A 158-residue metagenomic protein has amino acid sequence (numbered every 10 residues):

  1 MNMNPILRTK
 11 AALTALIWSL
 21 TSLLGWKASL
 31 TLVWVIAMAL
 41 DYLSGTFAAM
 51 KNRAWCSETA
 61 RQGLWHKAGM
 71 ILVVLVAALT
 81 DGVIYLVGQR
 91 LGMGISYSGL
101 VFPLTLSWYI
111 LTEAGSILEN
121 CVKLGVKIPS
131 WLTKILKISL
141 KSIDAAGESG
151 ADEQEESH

Functional and structural regions predicted by a protein language model:
M1-T9, L111, G115-H158: Membrane-proximal cytosolic segments adjacent to transmembrane helices
T9-S22: Alpha-helical phosphate/pyrophosphate-handling elements in metalloenzyme active cores
L23-L30: Transmembrane helix interruption/hinge and helix-loop junction motifs
W34-S44, M70-A78, T105-S116: Alpha-helical transmembrane segments of multi-pass membrane proteins
L43-R53: Juxtamembrane membrane-interface segments at transmembrane alpha-helix termini
N52-V74: Juxtamembrane helix-capping/reentrant segments at transmembrane boundaries
A54, E58, G88-S96, K123-V126 (+1 more regions): Membrane interface segments of multi-pass transport proteins and intramembrane proteases
H66-L106: Mid-chain, well-packed structural core segment of small domains
